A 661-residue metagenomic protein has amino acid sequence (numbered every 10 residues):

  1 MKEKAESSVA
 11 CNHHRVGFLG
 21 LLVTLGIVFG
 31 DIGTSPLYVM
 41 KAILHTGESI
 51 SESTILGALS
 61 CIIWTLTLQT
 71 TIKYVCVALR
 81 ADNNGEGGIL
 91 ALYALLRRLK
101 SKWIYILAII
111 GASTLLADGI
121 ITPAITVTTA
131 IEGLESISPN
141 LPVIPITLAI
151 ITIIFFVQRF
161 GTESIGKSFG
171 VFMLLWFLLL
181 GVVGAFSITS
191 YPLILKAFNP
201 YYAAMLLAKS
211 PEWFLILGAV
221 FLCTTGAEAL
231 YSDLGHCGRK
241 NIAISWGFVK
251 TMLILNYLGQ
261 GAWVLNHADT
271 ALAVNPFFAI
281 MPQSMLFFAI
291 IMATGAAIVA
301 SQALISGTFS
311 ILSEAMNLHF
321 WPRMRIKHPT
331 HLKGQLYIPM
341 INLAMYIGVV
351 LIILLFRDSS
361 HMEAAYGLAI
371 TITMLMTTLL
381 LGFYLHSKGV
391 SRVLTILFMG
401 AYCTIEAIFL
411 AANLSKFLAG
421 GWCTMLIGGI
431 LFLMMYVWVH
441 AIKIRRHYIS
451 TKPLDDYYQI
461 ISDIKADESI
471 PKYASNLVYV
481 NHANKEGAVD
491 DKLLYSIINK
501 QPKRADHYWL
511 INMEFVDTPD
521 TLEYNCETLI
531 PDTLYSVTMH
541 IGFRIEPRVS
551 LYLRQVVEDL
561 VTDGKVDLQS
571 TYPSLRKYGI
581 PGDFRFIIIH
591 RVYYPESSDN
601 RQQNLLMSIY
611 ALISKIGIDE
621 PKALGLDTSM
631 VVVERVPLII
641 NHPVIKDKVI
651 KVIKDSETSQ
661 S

Functional and structural regions predicted by a protein language model:
K2-S661: The structured alpha-helical core of multi-pass membrane proteins
